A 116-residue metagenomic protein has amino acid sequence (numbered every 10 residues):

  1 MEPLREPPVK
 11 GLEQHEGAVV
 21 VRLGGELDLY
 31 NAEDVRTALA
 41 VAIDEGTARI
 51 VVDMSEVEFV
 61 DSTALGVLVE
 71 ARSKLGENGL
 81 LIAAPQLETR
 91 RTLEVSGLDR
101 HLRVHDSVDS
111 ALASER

Functional and structural regions predicted by a protein language model:
E2-T37, E56: STAS-typified acidic loop motif
L29-L102: Amphipathic alpha-helical interaction surfaces in cytosolic regulatory modules
R103-S107: Short acidic-hydrophobic, aromatic-tinged amphipathic segments that line or gate anion-handling sites
D109-R116: A charged, well-structured terminal subsegment
